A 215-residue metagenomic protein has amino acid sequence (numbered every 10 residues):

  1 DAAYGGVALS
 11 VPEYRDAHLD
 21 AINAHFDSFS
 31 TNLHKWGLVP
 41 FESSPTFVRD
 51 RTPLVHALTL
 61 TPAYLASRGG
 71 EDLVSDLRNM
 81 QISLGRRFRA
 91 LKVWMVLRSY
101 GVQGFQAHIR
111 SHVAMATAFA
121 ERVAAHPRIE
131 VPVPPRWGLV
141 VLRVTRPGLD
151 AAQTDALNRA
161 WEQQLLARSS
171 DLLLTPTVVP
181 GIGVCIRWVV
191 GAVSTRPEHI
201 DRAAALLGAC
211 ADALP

Functional and structural regions predicted by a protein language model:
A2-L19: Conserved PLP phosphate-binding loop immediately N-terminal to the Schiff-base lysine helix in PLP-dependent enzymes
Y4-G6, K35, A192: Active-site-proximal loop/turn and secondary-structure-junction residues that shape catalytic pockets, frequently
Y14-P127: Active-site C-terminal subdomain of aminotransferase-like
H25, V123, R136-V144, L173 (+2 more regions): C-terminal, well-structured subdomains that either form a transmembrane helix-short loop-helix hairpin in multi-pass
S99-Q103, R146-G148, A192-R196: A generic structural motif
E130-L165: Conserved PLP-binding catalytic core of the aspartate aminotransferase-like
L139, A167-I186: Conserved PLP cofactor-binding pocket of PLP-dependent enzymes
P180-P215: PLP-dependent enzyme catalytic core of the Aspartate aminotransferase-like
